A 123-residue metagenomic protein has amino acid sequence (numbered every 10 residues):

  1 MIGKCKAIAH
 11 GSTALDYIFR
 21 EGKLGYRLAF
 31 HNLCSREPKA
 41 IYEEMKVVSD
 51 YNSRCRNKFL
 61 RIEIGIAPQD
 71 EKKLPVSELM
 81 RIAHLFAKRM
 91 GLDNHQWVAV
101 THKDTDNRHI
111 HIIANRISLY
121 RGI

Functional and structural regions predicted by a protein language model:
M1-I123: N-terminal nicking endonuclease/strand-transfer module with a His-rich metal-binding environment and a catalytic Tyr
